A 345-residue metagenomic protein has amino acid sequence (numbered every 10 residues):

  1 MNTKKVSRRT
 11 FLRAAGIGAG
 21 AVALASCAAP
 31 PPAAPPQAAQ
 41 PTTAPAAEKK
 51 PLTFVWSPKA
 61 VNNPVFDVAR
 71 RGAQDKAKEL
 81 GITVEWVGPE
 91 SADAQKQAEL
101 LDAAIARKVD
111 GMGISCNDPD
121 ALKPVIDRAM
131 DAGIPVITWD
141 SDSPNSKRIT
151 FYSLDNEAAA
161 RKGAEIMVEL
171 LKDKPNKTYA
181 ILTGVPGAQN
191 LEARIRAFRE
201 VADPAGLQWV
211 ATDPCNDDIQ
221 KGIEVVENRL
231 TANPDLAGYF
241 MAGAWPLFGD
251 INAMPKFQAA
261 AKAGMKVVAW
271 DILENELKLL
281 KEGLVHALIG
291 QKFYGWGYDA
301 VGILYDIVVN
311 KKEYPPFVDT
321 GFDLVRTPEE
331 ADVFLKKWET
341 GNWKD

Functional and structural regions predicted by a protein language model:
N2-V22: N-terminal secretory signal peptides and thylakoid transit peptides that target proteins across membranes
A28-P36: Bacterial lipoprotein signal-peptidase II cleavage site
K50, L182, P186, N190 (+2 more regions): Hinge/cleft segment of the Venus flytrap/periplasmic-binding protein
P51-G72, K76, L80, E85-L101 (+5 more regions): Extracytoplasmic "Venus flytrap"
V65-E79, A159-I166, Q189-L207, V225 (+1 more regions): Short, solvent-exposed amphipathic alpha-helices that sit in or adjacent to ligand/effector-binding or catalytic
Q97, Y152-T178, K221-I223, I272-E276 (+1 more regions): Hydrophobic alpha-helical segments within soluble ligand-binding/sensing domains
G111-D131, F198, N216-L279: Hydrophobic alpha-helical
P119-A158, T178, L273-K281, V285-H286 (+1 more regions): Flexible loop/hinge segments that line or gate small-molecule binding clefts
